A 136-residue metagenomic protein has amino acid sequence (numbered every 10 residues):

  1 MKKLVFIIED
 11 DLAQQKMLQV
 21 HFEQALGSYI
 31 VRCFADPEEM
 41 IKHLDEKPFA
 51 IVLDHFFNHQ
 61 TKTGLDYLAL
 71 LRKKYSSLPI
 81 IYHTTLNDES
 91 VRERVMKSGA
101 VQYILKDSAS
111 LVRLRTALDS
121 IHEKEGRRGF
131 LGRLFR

Functional and structural regions predicted by a protein language model:
L12-P37: Two-component/phosphorelay signaling modules centered on CheY-like receiver
Q19, C33-A50, F57-N58, R113: Acidic, metal-coordinating helix/loop segments flanking the phosphotransfer/catalytic sites of two-component signaling
K62-S76: Short amphipathic alpha-helix used as the core "switch/output" element in two-component signaling
N87-I104: Alpha4 helix (beta4-alpha4-beta5 surface) of REC/receiver domains from two-component response regulators
S90, D107-L118: C-terminal output helix
L111-T116, E123-R136: CheY-like receiver
